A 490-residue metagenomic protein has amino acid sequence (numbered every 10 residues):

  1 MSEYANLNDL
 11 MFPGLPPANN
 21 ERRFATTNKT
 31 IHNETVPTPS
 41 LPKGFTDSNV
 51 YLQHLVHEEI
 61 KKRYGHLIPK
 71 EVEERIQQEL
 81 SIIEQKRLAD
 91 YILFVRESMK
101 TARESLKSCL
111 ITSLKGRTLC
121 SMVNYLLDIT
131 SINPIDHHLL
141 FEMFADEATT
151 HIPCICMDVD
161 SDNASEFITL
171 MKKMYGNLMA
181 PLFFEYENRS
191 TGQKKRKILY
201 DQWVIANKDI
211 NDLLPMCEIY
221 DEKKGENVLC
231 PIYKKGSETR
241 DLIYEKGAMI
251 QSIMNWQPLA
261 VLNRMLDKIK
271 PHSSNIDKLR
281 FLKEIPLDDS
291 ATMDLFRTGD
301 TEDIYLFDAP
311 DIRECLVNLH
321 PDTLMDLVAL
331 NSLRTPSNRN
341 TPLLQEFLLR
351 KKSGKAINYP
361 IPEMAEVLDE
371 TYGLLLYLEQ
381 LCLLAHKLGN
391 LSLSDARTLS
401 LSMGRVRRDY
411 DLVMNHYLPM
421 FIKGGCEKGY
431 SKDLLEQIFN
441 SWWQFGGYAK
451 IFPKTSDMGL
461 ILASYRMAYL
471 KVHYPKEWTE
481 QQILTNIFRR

Functional and structural regions predicted by a protein language model:
S2-R23, I31-R490: Noncatalytic, beta-rich nucleic-acid-contacting surfaces in large DNA/RNA-processing enzymes
